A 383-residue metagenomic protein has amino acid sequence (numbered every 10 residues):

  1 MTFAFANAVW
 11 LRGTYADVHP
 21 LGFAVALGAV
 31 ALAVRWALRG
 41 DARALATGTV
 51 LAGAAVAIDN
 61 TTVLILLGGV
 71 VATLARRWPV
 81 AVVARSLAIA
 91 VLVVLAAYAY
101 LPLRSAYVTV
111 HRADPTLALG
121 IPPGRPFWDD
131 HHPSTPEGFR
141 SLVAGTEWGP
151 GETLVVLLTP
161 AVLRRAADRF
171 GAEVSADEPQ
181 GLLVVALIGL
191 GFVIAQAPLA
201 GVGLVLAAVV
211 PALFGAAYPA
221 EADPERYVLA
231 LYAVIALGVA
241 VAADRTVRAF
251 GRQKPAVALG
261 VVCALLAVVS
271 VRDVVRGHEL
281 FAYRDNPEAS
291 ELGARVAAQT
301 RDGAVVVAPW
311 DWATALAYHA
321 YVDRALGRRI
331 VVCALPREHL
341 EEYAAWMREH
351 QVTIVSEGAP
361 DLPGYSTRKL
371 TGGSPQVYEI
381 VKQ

Functional and structural regions predicted by a protein language model:
M1-F23, A57-N60, A212-E225, V271-V274: Aromatic- and kink-enriched transmembrane "portal" helix at the membrane-lumen/periplasm boundary that abuts
A8, V50-A72, A97: Transmembrane helices and adjacent periplasmic/lumenal helix-loop junctions of polyprenol-phosphate-dependent
L27-T47, A55, T73-R77: Membrane-interface transmembrane helices that cradle and orient dolichyl/undecaprenyl
T49-L51, W78-P102, T116-R125, V261-L265: Hydrophobic alpha-helical membrane-interfacial segments at the cytosolic entry of transmembrane helices
V174-L199: Hydrophobic, aromatic-rich transmembrane alpha-helices and their immediate juxtamembrane boundary segments
A220-F250: Hydrophobic/aromatic-rich transmembrane helices and adjacent perimembrane loops
A242-R245, L259-R284: Transmembrane alpha-helical segments
V307-W310, V322-Q383: Luminal/periplasmic acceptor-recognition loop/helix of membrane-associated glycosyltransferases
